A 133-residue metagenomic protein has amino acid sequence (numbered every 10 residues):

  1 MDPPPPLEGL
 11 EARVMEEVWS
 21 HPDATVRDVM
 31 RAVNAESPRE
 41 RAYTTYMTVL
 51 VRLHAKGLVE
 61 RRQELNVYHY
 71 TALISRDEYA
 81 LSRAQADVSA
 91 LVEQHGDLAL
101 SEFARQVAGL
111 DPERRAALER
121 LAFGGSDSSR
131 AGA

Functional and structural regions predicted by a protein language model:
A12-E16, D28: Pre-recognition alpha-helix immediately N-terminal to the DNA-recognition helix within helix-turn-helix or winged-helix
E17-T25: Short capping segments at the starts of secondary-structure elements
A24-V33: Short acidic, hydrophobic short linear motifs in intrinsically disordered regions
A32-R41: Short helix-coil junctions and helix-kink-helix linkers
G57: Glycine-centered, phosphate/nucleic-acid-interacting loop/turn motifs that mediate DNA/RNA or nucleotide
R61: Short beta-strand "wing" residues that participate in macromolecule-binding interfaces
E64-R83: Short, cationic-aromatic polyanion-contact patches
S82-D127: Amphipathic alpha-helical dimerization/coiled-coil segments that flank or bridge DNA-binding/regulatory modules
